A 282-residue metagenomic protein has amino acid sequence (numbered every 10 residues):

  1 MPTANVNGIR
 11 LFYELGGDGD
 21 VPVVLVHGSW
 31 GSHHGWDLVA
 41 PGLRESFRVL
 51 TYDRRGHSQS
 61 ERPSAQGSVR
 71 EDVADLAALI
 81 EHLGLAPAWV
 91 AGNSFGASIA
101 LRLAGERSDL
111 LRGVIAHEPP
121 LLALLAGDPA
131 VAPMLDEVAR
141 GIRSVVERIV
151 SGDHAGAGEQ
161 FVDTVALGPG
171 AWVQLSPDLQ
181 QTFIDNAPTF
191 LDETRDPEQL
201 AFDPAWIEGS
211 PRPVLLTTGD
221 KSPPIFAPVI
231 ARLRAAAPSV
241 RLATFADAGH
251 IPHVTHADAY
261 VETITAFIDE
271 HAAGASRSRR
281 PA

Functional and structural regions predicted by a protein language model:
V6-A65, L79, A272: Conserved HGGG/HGGXW glycine-rich cap/lid loop of the alpha/beta-hydrolase fold
D53-G56, P120, A248-G249: Short beta-to-alpha linker loops that shape the active-site pocket of alpha/beta-hydrolase fold enzymes
R70-A88: Conserved acidic catalytic loop of the alpha/beta-hydrolase fold
A86-L125: Conserved hydrolase catalytic core segment
P120-V150: A catalytic-pocket lid/entrance helix-loop region that shapes and gates access to the active site across common
V150-T189: Conserved alpha/beta-hydrolase catalytic His-Asp/Glu region
S176-R232, T244: Conserved serine/cysteine hydrolase catalytic core
S239-A282: Catalytic active-site module of serine/aspartate enzymes centered on a nucleophile-bearing elbow/loop
